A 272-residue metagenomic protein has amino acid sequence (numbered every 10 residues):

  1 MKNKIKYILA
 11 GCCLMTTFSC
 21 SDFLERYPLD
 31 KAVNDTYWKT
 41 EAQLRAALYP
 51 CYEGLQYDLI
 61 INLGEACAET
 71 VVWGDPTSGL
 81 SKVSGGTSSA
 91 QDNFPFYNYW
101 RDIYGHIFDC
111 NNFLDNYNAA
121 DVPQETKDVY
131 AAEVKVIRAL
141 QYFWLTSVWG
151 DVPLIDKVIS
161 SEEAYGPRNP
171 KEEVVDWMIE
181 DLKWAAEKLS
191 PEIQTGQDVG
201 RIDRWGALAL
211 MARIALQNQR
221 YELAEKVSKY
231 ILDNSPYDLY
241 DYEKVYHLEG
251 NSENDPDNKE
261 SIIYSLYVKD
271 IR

Functional and structural regions predicted by a protein language model:
M1-L29: Bacterial Sec-dependent N-terminal signal peptides
C20-L63: Membrane-proximal, proline-rich intrinsically disordered regions
Y27, T146-K157, Y221-S228: Short, well-structured active-site flanking segments
L29-V33, T87-Q91, D156-E163: Short linear capping/connector segments at secondary-structure termini
E41-Y57, S78-W149, Y165, N169-E173 (+1 more regions): Conserved, well-structured interaction surfaces
K135, L208-A215, V227: TPR/Sel1-like alpha-solenoid repeat signature
L216-R220, E225-R272: Polar, glycine-rich mid-to-C-terminal structural blocks that act as macromolecule-binding/assembly scaffolds
